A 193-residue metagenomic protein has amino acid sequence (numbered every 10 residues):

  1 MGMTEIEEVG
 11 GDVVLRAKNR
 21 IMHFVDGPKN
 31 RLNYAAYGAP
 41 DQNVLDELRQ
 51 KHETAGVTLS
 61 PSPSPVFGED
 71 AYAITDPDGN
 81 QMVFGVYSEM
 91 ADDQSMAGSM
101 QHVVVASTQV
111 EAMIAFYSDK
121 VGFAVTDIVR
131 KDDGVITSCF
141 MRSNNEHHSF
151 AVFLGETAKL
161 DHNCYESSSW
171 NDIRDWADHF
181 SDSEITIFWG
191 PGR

Functional and structural regions predicted by a protein language model:
M1, E5-E8, I21-P28, L59-S60 (+4 more regions): Catalytic cores of nucleotide-enabled group-transfer and carboxylate-activating enzymes in metabolic and assembly-line
M1-I21, V105-H148, F153: Core segments of cupin and vicinal oxygen chelate
M1-Q50, A55: The feature marks the first
H23-F24, M82-V86, F150-V152: Conserved beta-strand in the GNAT
G27-K51, S64, D70-T75, S99-Q109 (+1 more regions): Vicinal oxygen chelate
E53-S99, C139-M141, D178, S183-R193: Vicinal oxygen chelate
V125-I128, G134-S143, H148-R193: Intrinsically disordered, low-complexity, positively biased terminal segments
